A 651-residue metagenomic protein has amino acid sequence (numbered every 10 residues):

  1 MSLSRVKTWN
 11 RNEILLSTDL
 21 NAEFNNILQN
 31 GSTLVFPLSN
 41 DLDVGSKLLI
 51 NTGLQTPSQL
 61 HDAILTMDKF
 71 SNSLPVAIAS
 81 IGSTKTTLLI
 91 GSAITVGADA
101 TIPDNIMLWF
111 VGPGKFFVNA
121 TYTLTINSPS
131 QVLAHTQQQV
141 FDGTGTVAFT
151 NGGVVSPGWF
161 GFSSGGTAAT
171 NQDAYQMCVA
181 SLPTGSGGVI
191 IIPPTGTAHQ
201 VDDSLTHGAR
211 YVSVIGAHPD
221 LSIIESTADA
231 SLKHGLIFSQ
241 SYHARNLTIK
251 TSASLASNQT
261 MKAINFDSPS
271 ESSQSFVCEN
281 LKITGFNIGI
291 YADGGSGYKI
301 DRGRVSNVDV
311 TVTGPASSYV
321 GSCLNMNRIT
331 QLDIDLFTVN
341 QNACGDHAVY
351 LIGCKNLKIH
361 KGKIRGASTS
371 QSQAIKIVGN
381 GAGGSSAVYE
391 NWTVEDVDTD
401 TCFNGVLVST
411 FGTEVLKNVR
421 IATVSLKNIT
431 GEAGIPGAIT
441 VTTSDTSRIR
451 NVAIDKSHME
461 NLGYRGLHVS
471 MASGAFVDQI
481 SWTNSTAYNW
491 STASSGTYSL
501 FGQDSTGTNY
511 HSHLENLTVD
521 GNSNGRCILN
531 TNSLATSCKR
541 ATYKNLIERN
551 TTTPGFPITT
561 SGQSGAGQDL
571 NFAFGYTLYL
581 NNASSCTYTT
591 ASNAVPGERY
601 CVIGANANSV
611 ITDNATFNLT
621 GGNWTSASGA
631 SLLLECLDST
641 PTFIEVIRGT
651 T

Functional and structural regions predicted by a protein language model:
R11-L16, L34, S71-A79, T95-D99 (+6 more regions): Surface-exposed ligand/attachment interfaces on beta-rich extracellular proteins
E13, T18, A22-S58: Register-specific beta-strand positions within repetitive beta-rich fiber domains
G53-L74, A148-Y175, I558-G567, G575: Right-handed parallel beta-helix/beta-solenoid
L60, I94-G152, S231-L232, L580-T651: Acidic, glycine/polar-enriched metal-coordinating patches/loops that mediate binding to polyanionic ligands
K69-L74, T84-Y122, Q176, A180 (+8 more regions): N-terminal extracellular ligand-recognition/capping segment immediately after the signal peptide
I102, L108-F110, T125-H135, S213-G216 (+11 more regions): All-beta strand scaffolds that present successive hydrophobic residues in beta-strands
W109-Q137, A148-D173, V212-K262, E279 (+5 more regions): Right-handed parallel beta-helix/beta-spiral solenoid domain characteristic of secreted/periplasmic
Y175, V201-S204, S226-L236, S254-S270 (+10 more regions): Extracellular beta-strand/beta-solenoid scaffold signature
